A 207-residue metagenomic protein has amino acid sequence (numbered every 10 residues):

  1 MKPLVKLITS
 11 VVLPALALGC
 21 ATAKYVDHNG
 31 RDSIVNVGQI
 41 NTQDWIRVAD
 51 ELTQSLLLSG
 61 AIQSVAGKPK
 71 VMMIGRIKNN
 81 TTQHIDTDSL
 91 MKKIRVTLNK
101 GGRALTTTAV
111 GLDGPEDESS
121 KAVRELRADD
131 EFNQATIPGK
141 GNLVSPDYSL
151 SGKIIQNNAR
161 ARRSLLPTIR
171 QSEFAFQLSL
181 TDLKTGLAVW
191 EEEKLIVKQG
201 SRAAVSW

Functional and structural regions predicted by a protein language model:
M1-C20: Sec-dependent bacterial lipoprotein signal peptides
S10-L13, F132-Q134, I196: N-terminal processing/targeting junctions
C20-G67, K140-D147, I154-W207: C-terminal/domain-edge helix-coil "capping" segments
K24-Y25, R76, E131, K153: Residue-level preference for alpha-helix termini and adjacent loops
D50-N133, N142, L183-L187: N-terminal segment of the mature soluble domain
M73, S149-S151: Short hydrophobic-acidic sequence motifs that mark active-site Asp/Glu residues
D129-A135, D147, F174: Amphipathic alpha-helical transducer elements in NTP-driven molecular machines
